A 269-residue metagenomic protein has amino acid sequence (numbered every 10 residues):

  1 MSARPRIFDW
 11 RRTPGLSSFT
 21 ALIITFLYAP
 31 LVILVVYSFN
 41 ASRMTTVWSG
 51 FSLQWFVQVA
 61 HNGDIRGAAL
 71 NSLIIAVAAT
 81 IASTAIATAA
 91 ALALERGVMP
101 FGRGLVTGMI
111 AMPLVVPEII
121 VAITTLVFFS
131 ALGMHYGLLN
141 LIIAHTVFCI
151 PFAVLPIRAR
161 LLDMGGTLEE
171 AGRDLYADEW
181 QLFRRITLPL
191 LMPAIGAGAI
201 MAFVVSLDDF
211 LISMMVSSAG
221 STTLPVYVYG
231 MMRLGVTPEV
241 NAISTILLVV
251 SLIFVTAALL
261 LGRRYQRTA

Functional and structural regions predicted by a protein language model:
M1-A21, V98, A257-A269: Transmembrane alpha-helical segments of polytopic membrane transport and secretion proteins
A3-I7, S49, L53, I119-C149 (+2 more regions): Membrane-interfacial helix termini and adjacent extracytoplasmic/periplasmic loops of multi-pass transporters
R4-R12, F56-I65, L207-A257, A269: Interhelical loop and adjacent transmembrane-helix boundary motif in polytopic membrane transport permeases
I7-F8, I74, V98-T107, M164-G166 (+1 more regions): Amphipathic cytosolic juxtamembrane alpha-helices at the membrane-cytosol interface of multi-pass membrane transporters
D9-A21, A89-T124, E169: Cytoplasmic-entry segments and transmembrane alpha-helices of multi-pass inner-membrane transporters
S18-L31, A122, T146, V154-R158 (+2 more regions): Transmembrane alpha-helices
A29-G63, M215-A219: Short membrane-interfacial helix/loop motifs at transmembrane-helix boundaries
G63-L94: Transmembrane alpha-helix signature in integral membrane proteins
